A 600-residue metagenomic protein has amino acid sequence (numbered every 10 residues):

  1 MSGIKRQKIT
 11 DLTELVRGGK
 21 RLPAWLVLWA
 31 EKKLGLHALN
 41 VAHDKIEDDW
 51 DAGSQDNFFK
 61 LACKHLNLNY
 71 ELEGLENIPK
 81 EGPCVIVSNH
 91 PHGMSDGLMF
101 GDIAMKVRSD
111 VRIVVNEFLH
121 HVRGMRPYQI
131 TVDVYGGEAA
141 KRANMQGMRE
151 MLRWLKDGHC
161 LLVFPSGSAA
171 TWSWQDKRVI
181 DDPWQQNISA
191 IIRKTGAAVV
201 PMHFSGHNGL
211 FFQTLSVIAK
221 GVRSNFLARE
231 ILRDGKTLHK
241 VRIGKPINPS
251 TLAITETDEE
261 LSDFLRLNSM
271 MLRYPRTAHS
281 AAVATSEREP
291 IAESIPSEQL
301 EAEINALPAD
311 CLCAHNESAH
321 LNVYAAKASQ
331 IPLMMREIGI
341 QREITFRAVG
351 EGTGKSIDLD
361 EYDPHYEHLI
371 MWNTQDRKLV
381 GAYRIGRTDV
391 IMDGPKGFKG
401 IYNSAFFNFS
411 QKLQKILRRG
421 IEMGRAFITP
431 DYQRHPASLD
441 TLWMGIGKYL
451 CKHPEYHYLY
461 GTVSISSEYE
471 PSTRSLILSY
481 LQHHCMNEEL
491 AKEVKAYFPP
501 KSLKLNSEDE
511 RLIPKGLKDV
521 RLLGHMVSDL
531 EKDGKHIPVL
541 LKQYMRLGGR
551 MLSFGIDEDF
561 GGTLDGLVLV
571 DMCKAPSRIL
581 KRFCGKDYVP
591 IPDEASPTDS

Functional and structural regions predicted by a protein language model:
M1-V87, G97-M99, K106-R108, R126-P127: Membrane-anchoring hydrophobic helices of lipid-metabolizing enzymes
T10-L12, K141-E293, R511: Non-catalytic C-terminal accessory region of glycerolipid acyltransferases and related lyso-lipid remodeling enzymes
R108-V115, Y366, W372-G400: Carboxylate/His-rich catalytic cores and anion/metal-binding grooves
G124, T131-L152, K156-L162, S166-T195 (+3 more regions): Glycine- and acidic-residue-rich phosphate-binding/metal-coordinating active-site segment common to enzymes that handle
S286-S329: Conserved N-terminal entry element of GNAT/NAT acetyltransferase domains
C311-H368, W372-Q375, V380-R384: Short amphipathic alpha-helix that is part of the acyltransferase structural core
E343, T353-S356, V390-R550, G555-D565 (+1 more regions): Acyl-donor binding region in acyl/amide transferases
E361-I370, K535-H536, G561-G566, R578: A short helix-loop-beta-strand connector motif used in the catalytic cores of GNAT acetyltransferases and, in some
